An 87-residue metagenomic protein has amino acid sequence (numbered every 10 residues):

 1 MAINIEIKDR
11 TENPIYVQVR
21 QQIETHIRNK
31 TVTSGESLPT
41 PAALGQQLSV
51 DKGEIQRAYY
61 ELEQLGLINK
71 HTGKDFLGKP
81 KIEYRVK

Functional and structural regions predicted by a protein language model:
M1-L38, A43, S49: Extreme N-terminal segment that seeds HTH/winged-HTH DNA-binding domains in transcriptional regulators
Y16, Y59-Y60, Y84: Aromatic side chains
Q21, Q64-L65, K81: Short linear sequence elements within intrinsically disordered, low-complexity coil regions
K30, G35, G66, G73-D75: Glycine-centered flexibility sites
S37-N69: N-terminal helix-turn-helix
L38, K70-Y84: Short, Lys/Arg-rich nucleic-acid/phosphate-binding segment
